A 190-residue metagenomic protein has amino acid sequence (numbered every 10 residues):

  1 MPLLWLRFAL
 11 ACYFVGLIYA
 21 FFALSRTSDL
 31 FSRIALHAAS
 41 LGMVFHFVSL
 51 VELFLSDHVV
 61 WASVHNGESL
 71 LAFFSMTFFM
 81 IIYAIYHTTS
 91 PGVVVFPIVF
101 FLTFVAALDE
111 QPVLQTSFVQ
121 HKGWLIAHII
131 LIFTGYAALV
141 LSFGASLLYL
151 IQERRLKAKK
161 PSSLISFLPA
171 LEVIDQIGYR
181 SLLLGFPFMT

Functional and structural regions predicted by a protein language model:
M1-D57, W61-T190: Polytopic transmembrane helical bundles with strong interfacial aromatic enrichment
